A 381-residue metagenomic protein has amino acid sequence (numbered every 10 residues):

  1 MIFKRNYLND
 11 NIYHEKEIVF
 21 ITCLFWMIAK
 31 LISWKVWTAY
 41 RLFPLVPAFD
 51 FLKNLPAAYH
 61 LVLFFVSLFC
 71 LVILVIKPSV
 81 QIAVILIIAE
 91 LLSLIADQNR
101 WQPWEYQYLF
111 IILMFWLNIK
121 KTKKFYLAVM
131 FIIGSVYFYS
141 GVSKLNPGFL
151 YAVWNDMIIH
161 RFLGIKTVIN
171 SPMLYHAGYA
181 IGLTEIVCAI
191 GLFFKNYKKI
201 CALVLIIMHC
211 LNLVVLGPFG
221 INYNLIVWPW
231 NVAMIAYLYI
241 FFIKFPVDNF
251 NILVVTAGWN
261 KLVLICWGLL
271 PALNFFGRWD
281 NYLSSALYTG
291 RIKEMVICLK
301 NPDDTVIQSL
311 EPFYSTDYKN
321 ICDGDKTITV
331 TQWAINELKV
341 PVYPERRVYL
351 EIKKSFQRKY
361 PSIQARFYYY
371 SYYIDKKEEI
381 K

Functional and structural regions predicted by a protein language model:
M1-K381: Alpha-helical membrane-anchoring segments
